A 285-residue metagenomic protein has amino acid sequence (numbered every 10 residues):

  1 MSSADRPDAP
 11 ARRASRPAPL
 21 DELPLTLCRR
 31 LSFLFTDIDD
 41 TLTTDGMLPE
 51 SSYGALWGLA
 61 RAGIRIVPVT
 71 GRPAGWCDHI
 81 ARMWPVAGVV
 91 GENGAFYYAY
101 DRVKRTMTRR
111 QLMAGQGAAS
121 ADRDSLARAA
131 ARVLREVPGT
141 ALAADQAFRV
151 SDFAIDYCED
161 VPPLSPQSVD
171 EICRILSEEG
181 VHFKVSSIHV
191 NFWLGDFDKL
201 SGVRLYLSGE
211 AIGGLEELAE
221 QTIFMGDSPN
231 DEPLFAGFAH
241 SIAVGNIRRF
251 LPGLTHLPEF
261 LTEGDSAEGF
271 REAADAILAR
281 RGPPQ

Functional and structural regions predicted by a protein language model:
S2-L23, L27-I38, L42-V69, P73-G91 (+1 more regions): N-terminal glycine/serine-rich phosphate-binding loop of ATP-dependent small-molecule kinases, especially carbohydrate
R6-R13, P17, P24, R29 (+3 more regions): Mg2+-dependent phosphoryl-transfer enzymes with acidic/Ser/Thr/Gly-rich catalytic loops
M47-D145: Active-site phosphate-binding/coordination module
W84-A87, T106-R109, D160-V161, G202 (+1 more regions): Short, hinge-like loop/turn segments at secondary-structure boundaries
W84-P85, N93, E179, G237-F238 (+1 more regions): Short, structured coil segments at secondary-structure junctions
A129-G237: Conserved acidic, metal-coordinating active-site core of Asp-based, Mg2+-dependent phosphoryl-transfer enzymes
